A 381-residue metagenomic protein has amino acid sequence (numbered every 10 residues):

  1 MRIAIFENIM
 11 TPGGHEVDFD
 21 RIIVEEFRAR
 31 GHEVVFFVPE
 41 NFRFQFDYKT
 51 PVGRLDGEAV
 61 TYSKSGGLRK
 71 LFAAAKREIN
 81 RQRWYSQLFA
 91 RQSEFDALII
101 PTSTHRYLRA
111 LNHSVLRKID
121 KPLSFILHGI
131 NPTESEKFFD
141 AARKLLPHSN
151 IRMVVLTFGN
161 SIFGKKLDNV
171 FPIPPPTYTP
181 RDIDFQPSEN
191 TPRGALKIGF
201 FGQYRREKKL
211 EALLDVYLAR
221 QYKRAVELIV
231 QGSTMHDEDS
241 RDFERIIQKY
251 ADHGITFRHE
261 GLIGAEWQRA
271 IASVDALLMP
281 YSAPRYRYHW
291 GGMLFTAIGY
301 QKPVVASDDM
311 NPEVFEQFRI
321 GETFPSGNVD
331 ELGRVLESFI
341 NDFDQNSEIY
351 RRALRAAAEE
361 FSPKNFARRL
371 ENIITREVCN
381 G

Functional and structural regions predicted by a protein language model:
M1-G13, T102-T104, G199-F200, L278: Nucleotide-activated donor-dependent transferases that construct or modify glycoconjugates
E7-R21, F44, R205-K208: A short, glycine/small-residue-rich beta-strand->loop->alpha-helix junction that serves as a flexible
G14-H15, G327-D330, N341-E377: A charged, aromatic-enriched C-terminal amphipathic alpha-helix characteristic of glycosyltransferases across folds
F42, E227-F243, E260: Glycosyltransferase donor-sugar binding loop
P132-P172, T177: A short, active-site helix/loop in glycosyltransferases that binds the activated sugar's phosphate group
E189-K208, L214-Q221, L228-I229: Conserved donor-binding/catalytic core segment of Leloir-type glycosyltransferases
S240-Q268: Nucleotide-activated donor-binding/catalytic signature segment of Leloir-type glycosyltransferases, i.e., the conserved
M279-F295, S307-D309, E313-V314: Nucleotide-sugar-dependent
